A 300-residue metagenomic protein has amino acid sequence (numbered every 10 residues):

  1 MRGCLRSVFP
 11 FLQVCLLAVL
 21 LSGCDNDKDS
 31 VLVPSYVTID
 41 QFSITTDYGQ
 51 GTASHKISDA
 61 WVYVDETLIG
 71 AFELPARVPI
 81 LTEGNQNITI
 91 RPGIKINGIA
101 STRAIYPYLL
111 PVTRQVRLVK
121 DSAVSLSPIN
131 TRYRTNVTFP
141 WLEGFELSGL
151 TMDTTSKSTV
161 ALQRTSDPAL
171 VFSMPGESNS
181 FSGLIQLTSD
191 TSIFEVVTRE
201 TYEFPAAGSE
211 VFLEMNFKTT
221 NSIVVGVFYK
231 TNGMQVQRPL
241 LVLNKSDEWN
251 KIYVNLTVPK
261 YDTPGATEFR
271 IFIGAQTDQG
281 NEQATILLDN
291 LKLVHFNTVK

Functional and structural regions predicted by a protein language model:
V19-G23: C-terminal motif of bacterial Sec signal peptides marking the signal peptidase cleavage site
V64, T82-S101: A short, solvent-exposed beta-strand micro-motif common in secreted/extracellular proteins
N97-P128: Structured interaction patches on ligand/partner-binding surfaces of diverse proteins
L126-Q163, T285-K292, N297-K300: Extracellular carbohydrate-recognition regions
F145, T198-I223, V254, L291: Extra-cytoplasmic beta-strand recognition segments
Q163-F194: Short carbohydrate-recognition loop motifs
L184-F212, T231-L241: Secreted extracellular polysaccharide-interacting domains
G233-A266, N281-E282, I286: Extracellular carbohydrate recognition and processing domains and analogous Trp-centered ligand-binding platforms
